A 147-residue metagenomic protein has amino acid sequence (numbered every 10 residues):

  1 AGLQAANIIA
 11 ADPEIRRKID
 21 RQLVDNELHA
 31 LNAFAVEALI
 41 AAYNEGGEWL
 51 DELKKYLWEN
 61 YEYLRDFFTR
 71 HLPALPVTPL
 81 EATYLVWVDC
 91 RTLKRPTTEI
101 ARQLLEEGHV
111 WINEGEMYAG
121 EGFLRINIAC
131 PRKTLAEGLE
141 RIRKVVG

Functional and structural regions predicted by a protein language model:
A1-G147: PLP-dependent class I/II
